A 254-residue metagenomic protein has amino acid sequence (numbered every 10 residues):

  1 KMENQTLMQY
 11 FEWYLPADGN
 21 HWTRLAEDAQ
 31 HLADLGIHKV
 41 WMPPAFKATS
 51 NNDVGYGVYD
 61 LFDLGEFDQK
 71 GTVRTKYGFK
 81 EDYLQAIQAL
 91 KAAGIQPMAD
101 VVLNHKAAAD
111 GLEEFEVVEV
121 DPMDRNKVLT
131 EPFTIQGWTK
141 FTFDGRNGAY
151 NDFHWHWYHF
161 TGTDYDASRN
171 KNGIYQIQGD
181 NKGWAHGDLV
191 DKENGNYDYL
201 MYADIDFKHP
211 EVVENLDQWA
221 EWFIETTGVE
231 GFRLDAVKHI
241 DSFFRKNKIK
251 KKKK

Functional and structural regions predicted by a protein language model:
N4-E27, D34-H38, P44-D82, A86-W222 (+2 more regions): Substrate-binding/active-site clefts of carbohydrate-active enzymes
M98, G231-V237: Short catalytic-loop micro-motif centered on adjacent basic/acidic residues
